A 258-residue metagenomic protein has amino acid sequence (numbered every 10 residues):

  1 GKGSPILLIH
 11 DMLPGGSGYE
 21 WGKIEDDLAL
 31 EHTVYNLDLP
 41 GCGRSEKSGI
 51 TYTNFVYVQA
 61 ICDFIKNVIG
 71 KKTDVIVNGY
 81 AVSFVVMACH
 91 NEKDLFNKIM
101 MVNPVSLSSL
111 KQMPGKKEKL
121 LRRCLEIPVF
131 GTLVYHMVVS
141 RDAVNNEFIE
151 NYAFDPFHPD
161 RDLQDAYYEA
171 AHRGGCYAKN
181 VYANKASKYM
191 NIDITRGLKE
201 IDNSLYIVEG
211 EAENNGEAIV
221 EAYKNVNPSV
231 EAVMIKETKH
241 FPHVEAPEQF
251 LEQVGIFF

Functional and structural regions predicted by a protein language model:
G1-R44: Conserved HGGG/HGGXW glycine-rich cap/lid loop of the alpha/beta-hydrolase fold
H10, V77-V82: Conserved alpha/beta-hydrolase "nucleophile elbow" surrounding the catalytic nucleophile
G22, N36-I76, L251-E252: Active-site loop/oxyanion-hole signature of alpha/beta-hydrolase fold enzymes
V82-K93, I99: Short glycine-enriched nucleophile-adjacent loop and the immediately C-terminal alpha-helix near the catalytic center
H90, K98-T132: Flexible "cap/lid" loop of the alpha/beta hydrolase fold
L110-K111, H136-K199: Conserved alpha/beta-hydrolase catalytic His-Asp/Glu region
E200-T238: Conserved loop-alpha-helix segment in the C-terminal half of the alpha/beta-hydrolase fold that carries the catalytic
P228-F258: Catalytic active-site module of serine/aspartate enzymes centered on a nucleophile-bearing elbow/loop
